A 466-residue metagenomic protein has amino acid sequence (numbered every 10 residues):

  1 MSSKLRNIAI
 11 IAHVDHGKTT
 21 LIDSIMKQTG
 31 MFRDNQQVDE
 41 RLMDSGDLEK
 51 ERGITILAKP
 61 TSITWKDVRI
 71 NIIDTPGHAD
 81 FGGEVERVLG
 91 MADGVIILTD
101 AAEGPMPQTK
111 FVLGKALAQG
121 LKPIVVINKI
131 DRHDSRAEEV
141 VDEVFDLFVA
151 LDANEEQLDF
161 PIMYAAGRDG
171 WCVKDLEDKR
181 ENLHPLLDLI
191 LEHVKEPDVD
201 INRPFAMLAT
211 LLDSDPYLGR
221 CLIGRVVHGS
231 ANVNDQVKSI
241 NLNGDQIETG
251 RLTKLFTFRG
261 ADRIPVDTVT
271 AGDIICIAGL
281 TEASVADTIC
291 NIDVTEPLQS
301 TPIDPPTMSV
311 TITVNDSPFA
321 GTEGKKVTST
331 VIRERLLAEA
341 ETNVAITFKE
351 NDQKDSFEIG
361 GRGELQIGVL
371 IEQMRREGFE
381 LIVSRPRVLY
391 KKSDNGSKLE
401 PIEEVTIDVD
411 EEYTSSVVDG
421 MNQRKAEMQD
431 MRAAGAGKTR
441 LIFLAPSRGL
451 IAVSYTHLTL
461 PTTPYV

Functional and structural regions predicted by a protein language model:
M1-H16, A101-L218, S230-A231, D235-S239 (+3 more regions): P-loop NTPase catalytic nucleotide-binding module
M1-T99, E103, E143, L212: P-loop NTPase switch module centered on the Walker A-proximal segment
Q37-E40, L151-I162, P197-L208, G244-F258 (+6 more regions): Interdomain boundary/hinge elements
A166, N351-Q366: Short glycine/threonine-rich beta-strand-turn micro-motifs
A206-M308, A320-T322: Conserved nucleotide-binding/hydrolysis modules and their immediate coupling elements across P-loop/ASCE NTPase motors
T281-E282, R362-I367, E411-Y413, A445-I451: Helix N-cap motif at beta-to-alpha junctions
D287-C290, E364-E380, V417-V418, L450-L458: Charge-rich, low-aromatic oligomerization/scaffolding segments with amphipathic character
H457-V466: Single conserved hydrophobic/aromatic residue that forms the stacking wall/gate of nucleotide- or nucleobase-binding
